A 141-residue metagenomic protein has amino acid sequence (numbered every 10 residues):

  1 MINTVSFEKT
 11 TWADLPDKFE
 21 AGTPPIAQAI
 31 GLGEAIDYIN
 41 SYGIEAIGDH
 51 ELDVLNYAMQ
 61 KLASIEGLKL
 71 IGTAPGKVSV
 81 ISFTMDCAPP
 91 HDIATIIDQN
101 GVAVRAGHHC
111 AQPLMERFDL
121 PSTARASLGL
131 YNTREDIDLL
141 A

Functional and structural regions predicted by a protein language model:
M1-A141: Pyridoxal 5′-phosphate
